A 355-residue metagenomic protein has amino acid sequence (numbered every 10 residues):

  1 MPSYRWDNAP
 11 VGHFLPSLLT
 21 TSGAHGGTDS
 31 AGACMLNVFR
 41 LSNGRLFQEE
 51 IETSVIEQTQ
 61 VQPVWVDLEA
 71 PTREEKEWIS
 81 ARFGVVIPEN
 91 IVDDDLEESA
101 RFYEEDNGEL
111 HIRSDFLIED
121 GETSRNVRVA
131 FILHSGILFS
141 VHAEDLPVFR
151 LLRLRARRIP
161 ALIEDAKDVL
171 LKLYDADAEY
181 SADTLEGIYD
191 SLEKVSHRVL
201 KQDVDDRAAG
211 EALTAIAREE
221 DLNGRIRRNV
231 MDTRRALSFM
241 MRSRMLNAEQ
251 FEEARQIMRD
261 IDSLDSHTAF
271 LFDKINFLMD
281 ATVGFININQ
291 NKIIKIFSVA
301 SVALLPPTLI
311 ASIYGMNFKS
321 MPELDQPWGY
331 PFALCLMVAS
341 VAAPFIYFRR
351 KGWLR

Functional and structural regions predicted by a protein language model:
P2, D7-P10, F14-P16, T20 (+2 more regions): Hydrophobic alpha-helical transmembrane segments and their immediately adjacent juxtamembrane loops
P2-R242, L246-A248, Q256, D260-S263 (+2 more regions): Peripheral, non-transmembrane regulatory/ligand-interaction domains of membrane transport proteins
T59-Q60, D168, G210, A217 (+6 more regions): General secondary-structure edge motif
V148, E253, P327-P331: Short acidic-hydrophobic sequence patches enriched in Asp/Glu that either
A236-F251, L278-N289: Long amphipathic alpha-helical coiled-coil segments
